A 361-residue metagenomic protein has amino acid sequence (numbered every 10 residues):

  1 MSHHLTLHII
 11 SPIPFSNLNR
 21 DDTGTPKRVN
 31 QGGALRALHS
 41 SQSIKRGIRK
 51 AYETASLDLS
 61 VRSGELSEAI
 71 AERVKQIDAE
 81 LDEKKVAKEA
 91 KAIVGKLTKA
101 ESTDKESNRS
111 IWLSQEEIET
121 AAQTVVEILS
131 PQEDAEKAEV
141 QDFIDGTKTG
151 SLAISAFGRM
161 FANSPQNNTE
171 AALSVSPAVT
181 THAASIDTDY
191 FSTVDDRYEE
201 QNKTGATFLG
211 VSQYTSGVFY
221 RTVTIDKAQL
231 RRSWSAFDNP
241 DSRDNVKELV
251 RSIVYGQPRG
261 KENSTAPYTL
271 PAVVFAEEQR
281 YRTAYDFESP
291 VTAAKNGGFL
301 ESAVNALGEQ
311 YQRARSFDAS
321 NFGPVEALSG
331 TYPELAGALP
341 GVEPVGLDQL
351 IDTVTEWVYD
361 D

Functional and structural regions predicted by a protein language model:
M1-L38, Q42, R46-D361: Basic polyanion-binding and macromolecular-assembly surfaces
